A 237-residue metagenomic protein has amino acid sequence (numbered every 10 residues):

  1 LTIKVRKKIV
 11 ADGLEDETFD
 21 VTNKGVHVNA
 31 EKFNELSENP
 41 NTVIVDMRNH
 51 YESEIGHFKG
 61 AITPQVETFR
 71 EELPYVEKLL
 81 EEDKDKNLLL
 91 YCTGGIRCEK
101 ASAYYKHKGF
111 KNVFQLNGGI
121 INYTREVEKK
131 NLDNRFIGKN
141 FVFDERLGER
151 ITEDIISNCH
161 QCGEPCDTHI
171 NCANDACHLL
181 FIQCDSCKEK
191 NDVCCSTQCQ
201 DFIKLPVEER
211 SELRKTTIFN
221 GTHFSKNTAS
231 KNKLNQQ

Functional and structural regions predicted by a protein language model:
L1-V26, N49-N87, I96-Q237: Rhodanese-like catalytic fold shared by cysteine-dependent sulfurtransferases and DSP/PTP-type phosphatases
F19-N39: Internal catalytic-core helix/loop-beta-alpha segment that presents or stabilizes conserved functional determinants
P40-N41, E82: Short, glycine- and charge-enriched coil/turn segments that flank and shape catalytic ligand pockets
V43-M47: Short hydrophobic beta-strand that contains or immediately precedes a catalytic carboxylate
T93: Substrate-contacting helices/loops that form the catalytic groove of nucleic-acid and nucleotide-polymer processing
